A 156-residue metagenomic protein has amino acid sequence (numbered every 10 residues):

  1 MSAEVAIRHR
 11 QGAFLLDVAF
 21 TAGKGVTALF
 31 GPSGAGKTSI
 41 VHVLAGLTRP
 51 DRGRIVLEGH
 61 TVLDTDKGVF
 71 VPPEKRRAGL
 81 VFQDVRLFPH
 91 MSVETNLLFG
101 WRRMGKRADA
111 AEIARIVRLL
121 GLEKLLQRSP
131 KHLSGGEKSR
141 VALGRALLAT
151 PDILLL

Functional and structural regions predicted by a protein language model:
H60-T65, A108-L125: Conserved ABC ATPase "signature" region
V62-G79, R103: ABC ATPase NBD coupling module
M91, T95-A110, L119: ABC-type ATPase nucleotide-binding domains, specifically the catalytic core motifs of the NBD
S129-L133, E137: Conserved ABC ATPase signature
L143: Hydrophobic anchor residue at the start of the ABC signature
L148-D152: A short, proline-enriched helix->beta-strand linker immediately N-terminal to the Walker B motif in ABC-type P-loop
L154-L156: Catalytic Walker B motif of ABC-type/P-loop ATPase nucleotide-binding domains
